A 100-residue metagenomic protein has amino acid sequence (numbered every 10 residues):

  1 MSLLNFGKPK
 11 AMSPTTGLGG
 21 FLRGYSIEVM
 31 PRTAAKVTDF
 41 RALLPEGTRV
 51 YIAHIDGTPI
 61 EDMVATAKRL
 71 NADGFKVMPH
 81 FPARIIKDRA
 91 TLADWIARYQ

Functional and structural regions predicted by a protein language model:
S2-Y99: Alpha/beta catalytic barrel-like cores
